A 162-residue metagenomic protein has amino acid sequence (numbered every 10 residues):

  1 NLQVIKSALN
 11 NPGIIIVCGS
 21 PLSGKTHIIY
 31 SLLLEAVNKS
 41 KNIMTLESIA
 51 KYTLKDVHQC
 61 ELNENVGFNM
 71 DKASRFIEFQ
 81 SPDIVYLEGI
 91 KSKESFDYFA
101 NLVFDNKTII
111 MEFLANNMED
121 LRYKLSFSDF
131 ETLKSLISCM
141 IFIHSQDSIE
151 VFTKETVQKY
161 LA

Functional and structural regions predicted by a protein language model:
N1-A162: Short, flexible helix-loop junctions that flank or precede catalytic/ligand sites
